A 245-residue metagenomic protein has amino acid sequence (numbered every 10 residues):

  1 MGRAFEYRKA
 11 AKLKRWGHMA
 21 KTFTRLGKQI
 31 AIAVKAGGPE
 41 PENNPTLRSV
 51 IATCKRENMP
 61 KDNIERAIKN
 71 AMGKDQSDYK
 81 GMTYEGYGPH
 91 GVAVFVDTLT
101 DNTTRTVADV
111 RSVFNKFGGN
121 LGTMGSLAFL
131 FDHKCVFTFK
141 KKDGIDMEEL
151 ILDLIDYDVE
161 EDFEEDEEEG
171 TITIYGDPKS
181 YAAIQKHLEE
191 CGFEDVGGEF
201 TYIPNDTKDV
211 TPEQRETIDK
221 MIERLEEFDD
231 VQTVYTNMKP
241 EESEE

Functional and structural regions predicted by a protein language model:
M1-G122, L127-V136, D209: N-terminal cationic and glycine-rich segments that engage phosphates or anionic surfaces
V136-E245: Positively charged, low-complexity, intrinsically disordered RNA-binding extensions
